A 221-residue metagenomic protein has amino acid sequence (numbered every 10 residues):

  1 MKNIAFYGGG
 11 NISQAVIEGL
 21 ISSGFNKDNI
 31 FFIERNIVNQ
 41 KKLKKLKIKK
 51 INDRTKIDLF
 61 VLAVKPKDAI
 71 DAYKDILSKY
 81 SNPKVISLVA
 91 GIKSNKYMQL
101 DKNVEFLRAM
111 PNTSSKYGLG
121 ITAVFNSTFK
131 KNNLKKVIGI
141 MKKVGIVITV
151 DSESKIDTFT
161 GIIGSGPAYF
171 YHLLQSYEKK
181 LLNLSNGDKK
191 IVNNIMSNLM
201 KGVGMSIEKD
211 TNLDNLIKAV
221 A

Functional and structural regions predicted by a protein language model:
M1-K50, L119, K180-L184: NAD(P)+-binding Rossmann beta1-loop-alpha1 motif at the extreme N-terminus of oxidoreductases
S13, I162-I163: Alpha-helical membrane segments and immediately flanking helix-loop junctions that form or couple to the substrate/ion
S13-Q14, K190-N193, D214-A219: Small-residue (G/A/S/T)-rich helix-start motifs and N-terminal tracts that mark the onset
V16-E18, I37, K42-L43, N52-V124: Rossmann-like NAD(P)(H) cofactor-binding subdomain of soluble oxidoreductases
F31, K96-E105, I121-T158, Y169-K209: Internal alpha-helical scaffold of NAD(P)-dependent oxidoreductase catalytic cores
K47-D53, I148-D151: Short acidic-hydrophobic, aromatic-tinged amphipathic segments that line or gate anion-handling sites
M205-A221: C-terminal active-site/capping subdomain that shapes the small-molecule cofactor and substrate pocket of enzyme
